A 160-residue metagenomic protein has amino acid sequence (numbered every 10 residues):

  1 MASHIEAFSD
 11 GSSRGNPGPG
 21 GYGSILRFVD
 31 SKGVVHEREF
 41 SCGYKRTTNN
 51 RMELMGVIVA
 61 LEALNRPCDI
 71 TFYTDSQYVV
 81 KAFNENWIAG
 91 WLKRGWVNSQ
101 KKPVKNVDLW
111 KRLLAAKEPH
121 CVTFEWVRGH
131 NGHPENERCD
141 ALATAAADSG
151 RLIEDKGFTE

Functional and structural regions predicted by a protein language model:
M1-R51, M55, V59-C68, F83 (+2 more regions): RNase H-like nuclease fold core
S12-P19, I58-R138, L142: RNase H catalytic domain
G43-R46, K105-R112, F158-E160: Low-complexity, flexible helical/coil segments
